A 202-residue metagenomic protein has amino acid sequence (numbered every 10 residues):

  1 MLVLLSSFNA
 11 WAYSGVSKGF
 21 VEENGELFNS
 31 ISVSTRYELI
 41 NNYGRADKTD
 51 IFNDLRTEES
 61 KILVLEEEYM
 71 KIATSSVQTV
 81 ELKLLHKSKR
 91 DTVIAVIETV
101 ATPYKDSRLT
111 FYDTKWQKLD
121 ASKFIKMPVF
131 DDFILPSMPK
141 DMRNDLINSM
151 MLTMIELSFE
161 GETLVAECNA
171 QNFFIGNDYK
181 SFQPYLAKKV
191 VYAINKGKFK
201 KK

Functional and structural regions predicted by a protein language model:
S7-N9: N-terminal signal peptide c-region/cleavage motif recognized by signal peptidases
W11-L85: Terminal domain-start segments
T57-A73, D113-F124, A193-K198: Surface-exposed loop/turn elements that mediate protein-protein interactions on large endomembrane-trafficking
K71-A73, T99-K105, D145-L146, D178-Q183: Short consensus segments that form the blades of beta-propeller domains, in both extracellular/periplasmic
V77-V80, A95, Y104-L109, S149-L152 (+1 more regions): Short, surface-exposed coil-to-beta transition loops
K89-T99, F159-C168: Acidic/hydrophobic-patterned starts of short beta strands in beta-sheet-rich repeat architectures
T92-M127: Mid-length scaffold segments of soluble, non-membrane domains
A121-K196, K200: Short aromatic loop motif centered on NTY/YTY
